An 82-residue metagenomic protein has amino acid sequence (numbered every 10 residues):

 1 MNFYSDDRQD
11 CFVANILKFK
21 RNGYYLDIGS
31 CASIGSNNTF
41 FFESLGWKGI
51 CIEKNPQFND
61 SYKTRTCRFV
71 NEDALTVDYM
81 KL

Functional and structural regions predicted by a protein language model:
N2-M80: SAM cofactor-binding core of SAM-dependent methyltransferases, primarily the Rossmann-like beta-alpha-beta module
